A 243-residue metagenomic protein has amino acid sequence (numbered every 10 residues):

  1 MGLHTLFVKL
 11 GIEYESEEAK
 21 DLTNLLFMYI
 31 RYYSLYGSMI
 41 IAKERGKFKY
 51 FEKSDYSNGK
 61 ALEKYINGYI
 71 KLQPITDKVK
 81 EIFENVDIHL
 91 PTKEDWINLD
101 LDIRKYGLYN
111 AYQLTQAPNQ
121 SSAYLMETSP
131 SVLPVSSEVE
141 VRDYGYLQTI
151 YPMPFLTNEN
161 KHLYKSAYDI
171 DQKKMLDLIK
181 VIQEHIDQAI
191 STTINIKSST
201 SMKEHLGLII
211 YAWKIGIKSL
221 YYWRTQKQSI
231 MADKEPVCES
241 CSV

Functional and structural regions predicted by a protein language model:
M1-G11: Core structural elements
M1-G2, Y32-Y33, K60-K71, E127 (+2 more regions): Short glycine/threonine-rich loop-to-helix capping motif typified by GTGT followed within a few residues by an Asp-Pro
L6, E15, Y124: Short, electropositive, low-hydrophobicity segments enriched in small/polar residues
I12-N119: Internal maturation/activation junctions in enzymes
K47, P74, V79-E94, L101-A232 (+1 more regions): Catalytic alpha/beta core of large soluble enzyme barrels
